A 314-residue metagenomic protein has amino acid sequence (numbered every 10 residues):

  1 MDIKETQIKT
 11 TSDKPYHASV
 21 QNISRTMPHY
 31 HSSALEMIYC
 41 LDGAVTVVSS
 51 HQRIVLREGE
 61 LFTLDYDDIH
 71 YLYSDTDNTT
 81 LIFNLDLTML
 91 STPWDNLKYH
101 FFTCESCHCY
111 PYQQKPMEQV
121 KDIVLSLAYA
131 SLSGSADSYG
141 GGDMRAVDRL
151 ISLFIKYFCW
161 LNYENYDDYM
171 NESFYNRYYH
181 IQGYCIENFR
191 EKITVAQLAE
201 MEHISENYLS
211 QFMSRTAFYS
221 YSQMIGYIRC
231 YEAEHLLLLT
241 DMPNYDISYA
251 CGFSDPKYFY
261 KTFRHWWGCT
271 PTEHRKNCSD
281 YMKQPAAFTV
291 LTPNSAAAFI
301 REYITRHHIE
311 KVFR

Functional and structural regions predicted by a protein language model:
M1-H17, I69-S138, I155-E164: A hydrophobic/aromatic-rich effector-binding and dimerization subdomain of bacterial HTH-type transcriptional regulators
Y16-S32: Conserved short histidine dyad/triad with adjacent acidic residue
R25-T26, F62, Y66-Y71: Histidine-centered metal-chelating micro-motifs
Y30-T46: Short, conserved beta-strand element in jelly-roll/cupin
H51-D65: Short acidic-glycine-tyrosine-enriched beta hairpin
S106-P116, S135-V147, I155-E191, V195-E202 (+1 more regions): Short, Lys/Arg-enriched, Trp-marked, Pro/Gly-tolerant hinge/linker segments that flank
K192-I228, M242, S248-N277: Basic/polar phosphate-binding segments, predominantly the helix-turn-helix DNA-binding elements of transcriptional
K261-R314: …primarily DNA-binding HTH/wHTH and HhH modules…
